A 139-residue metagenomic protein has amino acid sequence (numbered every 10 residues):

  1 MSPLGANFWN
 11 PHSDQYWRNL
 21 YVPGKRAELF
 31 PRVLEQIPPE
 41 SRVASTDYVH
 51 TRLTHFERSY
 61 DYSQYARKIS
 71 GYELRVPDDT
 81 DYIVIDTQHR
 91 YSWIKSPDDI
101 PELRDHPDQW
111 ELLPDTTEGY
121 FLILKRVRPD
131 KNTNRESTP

Functional and structural regions predicted by a protein language model:
L4-P107, R126: Extracytoplasmic
H106-D115: Short secondary-structure junctions
E118-I123: Short hydrophobic/aromatic beta-strand or adjacent loop that forms the aromatic wall/cage of a ligand/substrate-binding
R128-E136: Short, charged/polar, Gly/Pro-enriched secondary-structure boundary elements
P139: Compact interaction modules built on cysteine/histidine frameworks
